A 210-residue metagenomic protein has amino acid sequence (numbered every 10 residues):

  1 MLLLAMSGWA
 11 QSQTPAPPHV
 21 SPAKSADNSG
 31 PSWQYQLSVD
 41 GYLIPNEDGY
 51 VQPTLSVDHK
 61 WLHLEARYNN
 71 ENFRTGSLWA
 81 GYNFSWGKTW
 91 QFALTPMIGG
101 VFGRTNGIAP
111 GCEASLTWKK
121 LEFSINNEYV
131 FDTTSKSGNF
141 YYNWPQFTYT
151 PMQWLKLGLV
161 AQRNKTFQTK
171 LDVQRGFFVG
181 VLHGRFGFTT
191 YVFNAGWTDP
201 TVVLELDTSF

Functional and structural regions predicted by a protein language model:
M1-S32, F210: Cleavable N-terminal export/targeting peptides
M6, T14, N28, M97 (+3 more regions): Intrinsically disordered, low-complexity segments enriched in small/polar residues
A26-N28, G49-K60, T75-A93, I108-I125 (+4 more regions): Feature captures outer-membrane beta-barrel proteins of Gram-negative bacteria and organelles
D27-L43, P96: Transmembrane beta-strand segments of Gram-negative outer membrane beta-barrel proteins
V39-P45, H59-W61, Y68-F73, F84 (+7 more regions): Transmembrane beta-strands of outer-membrane beta-barrel pores
T134-G138: Acidic pyrophosphate-coordinating catalytic loop
G158, K165-Q174: A C-terminal functional module that forms or caps the active site or interfaces directly with catalytic machinery
